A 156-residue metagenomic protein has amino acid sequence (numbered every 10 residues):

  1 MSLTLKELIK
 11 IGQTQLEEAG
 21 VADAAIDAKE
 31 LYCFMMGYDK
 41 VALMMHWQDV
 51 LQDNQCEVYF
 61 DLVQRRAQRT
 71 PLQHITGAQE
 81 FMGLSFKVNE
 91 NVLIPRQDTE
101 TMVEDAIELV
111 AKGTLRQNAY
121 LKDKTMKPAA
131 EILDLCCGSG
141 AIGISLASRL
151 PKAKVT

Functional and structural regions predicted by a protein language model:
M1-M44, Q48-L51: Non-catalytic accessory regions of SAM-dependent methyltransferases
L3, I26, N54, I94-Q97 (+2 more regions): Residues at secondary-structure transition points
I9, A28, Y59, R69-L72 (+2 more regions): A general structural signal for well-ordered alpha-helical segments in protein cores
L16, L43, L51, L72 (+4 more regions): Generic leucine side-chain signal with a strong bias for well-ordered alpha-helical environments
Y32-L109: Conserved AdoMet
T101-T156: Conserved SAM/SAH cofactor-binding pocket of Class I
